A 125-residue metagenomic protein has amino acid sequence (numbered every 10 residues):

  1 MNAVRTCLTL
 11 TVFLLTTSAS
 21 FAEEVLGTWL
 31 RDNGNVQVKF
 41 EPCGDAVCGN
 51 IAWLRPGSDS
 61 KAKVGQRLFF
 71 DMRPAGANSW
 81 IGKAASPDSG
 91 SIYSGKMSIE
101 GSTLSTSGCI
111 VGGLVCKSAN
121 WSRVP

Functional and structural regions predicted by a protein language model:
M1-L8: Bacterial N-terminal signal peptides that target proteins for export
T11-L14: Repetitive helical segments and hydrophobic/amphipathic motifs
T17-S20: N-terminal signal peptide c-region/cleavage motif recognized by signal peptidases
V25-G95: Central antiparallel beta-sheet cores of small beta-barrel/beta-sandwich binding domains
P42-D45, S98-G101, S122-P125: A short, sequence-level motif marking secondary-structure junctions
S94-V115: Short, exposed beta-strand-loop hairpins at the edges of beta-sheets in extracellular/periplasmic proteins
V111-P125: Edge beta-strand at a domain terminus
